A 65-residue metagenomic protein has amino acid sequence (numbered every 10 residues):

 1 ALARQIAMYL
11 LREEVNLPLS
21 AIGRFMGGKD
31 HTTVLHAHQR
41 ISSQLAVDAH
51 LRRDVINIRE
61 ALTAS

Functional and structural regions predicted by a protein language model:
A1-S65: Terminal-proximal interaction/regulatory segments of ATP-powered molecular machines
